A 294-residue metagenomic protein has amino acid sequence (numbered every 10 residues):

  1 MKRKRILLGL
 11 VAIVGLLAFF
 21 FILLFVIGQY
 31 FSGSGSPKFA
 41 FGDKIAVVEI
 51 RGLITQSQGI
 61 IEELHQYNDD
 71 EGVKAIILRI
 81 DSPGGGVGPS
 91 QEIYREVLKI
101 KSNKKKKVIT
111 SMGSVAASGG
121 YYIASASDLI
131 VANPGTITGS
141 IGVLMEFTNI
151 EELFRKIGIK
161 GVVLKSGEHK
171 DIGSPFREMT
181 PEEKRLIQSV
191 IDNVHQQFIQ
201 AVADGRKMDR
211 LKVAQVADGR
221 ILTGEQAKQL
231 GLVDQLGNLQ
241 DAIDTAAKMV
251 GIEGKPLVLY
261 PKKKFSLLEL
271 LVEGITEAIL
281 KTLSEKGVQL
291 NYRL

Functional and structural regions predicted by a protein language model:
M1-T110, V115-A116, S127-A132, E146-L294: N-terminal organellar transit peptides
V115-S118, I137-I141: Short gly/pro/ser/thr-enriched loop/turn and capping motifs at secondary-structure boundaries
